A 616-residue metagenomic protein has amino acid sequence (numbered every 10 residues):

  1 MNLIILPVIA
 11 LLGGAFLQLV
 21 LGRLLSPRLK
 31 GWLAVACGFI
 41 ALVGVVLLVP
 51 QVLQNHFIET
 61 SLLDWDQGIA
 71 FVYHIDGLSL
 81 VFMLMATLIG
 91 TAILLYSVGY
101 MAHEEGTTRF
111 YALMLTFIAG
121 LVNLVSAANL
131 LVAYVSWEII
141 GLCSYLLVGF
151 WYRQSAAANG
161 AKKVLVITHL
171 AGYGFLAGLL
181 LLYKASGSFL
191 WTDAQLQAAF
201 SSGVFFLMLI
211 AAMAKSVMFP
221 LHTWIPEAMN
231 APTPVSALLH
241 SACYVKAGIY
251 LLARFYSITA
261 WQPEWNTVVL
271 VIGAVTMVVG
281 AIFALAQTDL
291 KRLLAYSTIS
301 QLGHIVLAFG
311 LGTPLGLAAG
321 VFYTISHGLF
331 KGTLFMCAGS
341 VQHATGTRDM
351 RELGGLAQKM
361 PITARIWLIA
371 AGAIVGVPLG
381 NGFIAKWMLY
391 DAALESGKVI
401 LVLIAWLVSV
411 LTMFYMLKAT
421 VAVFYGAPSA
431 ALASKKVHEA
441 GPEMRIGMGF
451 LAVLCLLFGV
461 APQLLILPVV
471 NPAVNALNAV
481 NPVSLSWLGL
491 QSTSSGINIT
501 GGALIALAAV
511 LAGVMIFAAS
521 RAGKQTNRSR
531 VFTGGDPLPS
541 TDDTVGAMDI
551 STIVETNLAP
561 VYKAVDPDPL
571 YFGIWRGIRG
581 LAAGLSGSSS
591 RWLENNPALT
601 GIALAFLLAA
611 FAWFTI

Functional and structural regions predicted by a protein language model:
M1-L6, F16-A112, A185-Q195, T223 (+5 more regions): Transmembrane helix-loop-helix hairpins at membrane boundaries of multipass inner-membrane proteins
M1-L6, F71-M85, N123-V135, P263-W265 (+3 more regions): Membrane-entry segments of alpha-helical transmembrane domains in multi-pass membrane proteins
P27-G38, K162-H169, Q358-I366, A440-L454 (+1 more regions): Alpha-helical transmembrane segments and their helix-start/interface "positive-inside/aromatic belt" motifs in integral
A36-V49, A171-A177, A371-I374, G447-V469 (+2 more regions): Hydrophobic alpha-helical membrane-insertion segments
P50-E59, L181-F189, G376-L389, V460-S484: Membrane-helix interface motif
L63-V81, Q197-F205, A392-V402, S492-G496: Short aromatic-rich membrane-water interface segments that cap or initiate transmembrane helices in multi-pass membrane
A92-R109, M114-A133, C143-A440, V460: Hydrophobic transmembrane alpha-helices and their helix-loop junctions in integral membrane proteins
L465-L504, I516-I616: Aromatic-capped, Gly/Pro-kinked transmembrane alpha-helices
